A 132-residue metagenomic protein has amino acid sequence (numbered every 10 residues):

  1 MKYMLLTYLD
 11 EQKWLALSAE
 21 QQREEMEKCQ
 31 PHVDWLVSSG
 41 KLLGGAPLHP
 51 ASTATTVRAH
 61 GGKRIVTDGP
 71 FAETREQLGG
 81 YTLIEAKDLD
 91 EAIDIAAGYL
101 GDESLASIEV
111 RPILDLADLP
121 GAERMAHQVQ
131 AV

Functional and structural regions predicted by a protein language model:
M1-V132: Conserved, structured core segments of small domains
